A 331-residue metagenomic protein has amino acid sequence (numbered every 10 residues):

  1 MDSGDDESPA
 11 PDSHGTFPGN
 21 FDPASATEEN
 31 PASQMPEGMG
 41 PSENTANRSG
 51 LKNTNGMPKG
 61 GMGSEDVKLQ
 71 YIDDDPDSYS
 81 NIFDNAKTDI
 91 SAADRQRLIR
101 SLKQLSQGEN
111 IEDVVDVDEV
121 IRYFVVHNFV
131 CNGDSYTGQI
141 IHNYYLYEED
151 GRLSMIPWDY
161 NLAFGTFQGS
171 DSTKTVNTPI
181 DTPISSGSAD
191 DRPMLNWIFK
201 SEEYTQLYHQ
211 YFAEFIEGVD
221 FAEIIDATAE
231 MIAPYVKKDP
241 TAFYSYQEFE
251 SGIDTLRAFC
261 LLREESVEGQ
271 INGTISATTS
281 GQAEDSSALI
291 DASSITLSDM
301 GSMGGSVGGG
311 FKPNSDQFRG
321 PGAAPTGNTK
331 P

Functional and structural regions predicted by a protein language model:
M1-P331: Phosphate/dinucleotide-binding and metal-coordinating scaffold of catalytic cores in nucleotide-dependent enzymes
